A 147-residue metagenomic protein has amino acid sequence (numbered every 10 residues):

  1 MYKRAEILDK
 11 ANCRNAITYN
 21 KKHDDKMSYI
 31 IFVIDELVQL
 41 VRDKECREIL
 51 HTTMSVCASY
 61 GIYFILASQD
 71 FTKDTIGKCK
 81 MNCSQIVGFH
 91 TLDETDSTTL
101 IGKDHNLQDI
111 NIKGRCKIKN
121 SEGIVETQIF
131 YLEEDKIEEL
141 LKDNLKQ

Functional and structural regions predicted by a protein language model:
M1-Q147: P-loop NTPase motor-domain active sites and their immediate coupling elements
